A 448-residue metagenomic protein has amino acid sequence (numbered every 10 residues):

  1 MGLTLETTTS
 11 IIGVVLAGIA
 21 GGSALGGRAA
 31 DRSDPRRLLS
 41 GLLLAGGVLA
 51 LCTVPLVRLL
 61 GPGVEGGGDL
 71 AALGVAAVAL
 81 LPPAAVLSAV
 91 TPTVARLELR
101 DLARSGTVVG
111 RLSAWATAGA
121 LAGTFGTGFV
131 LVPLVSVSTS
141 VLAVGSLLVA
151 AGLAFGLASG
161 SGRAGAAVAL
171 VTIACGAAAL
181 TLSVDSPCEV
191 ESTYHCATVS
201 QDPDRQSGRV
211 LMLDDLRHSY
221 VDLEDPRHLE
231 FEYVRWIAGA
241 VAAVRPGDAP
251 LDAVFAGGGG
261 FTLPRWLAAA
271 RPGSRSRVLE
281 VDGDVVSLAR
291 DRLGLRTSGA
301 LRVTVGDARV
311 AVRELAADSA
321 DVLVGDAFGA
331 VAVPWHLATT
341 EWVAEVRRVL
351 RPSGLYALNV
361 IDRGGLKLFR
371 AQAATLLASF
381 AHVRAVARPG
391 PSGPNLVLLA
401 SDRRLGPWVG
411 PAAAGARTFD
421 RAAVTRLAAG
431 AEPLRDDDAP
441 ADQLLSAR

Functional and structural regions predicted by a protein language model:
M1-V190, D204-R205, H218, A249-P250 (+10 more regions): Alpha-helical transmembrane segments of multi-pass membrane proteins
T4, I11, G18, R111 (+9 more regions): Residue-level preference for alpha-helix termini and adjacent loops
A84, V130, S276, L301 (+3 more regions): Short, flexible active-site loop motifs that bind/organize anionic cofactors or intermediates
V141-L142, S298-A300, E341-R347, A412-A414 (+1 more regions): Short alpha-helical interface patches
G145, A338, A371-Q372, P411-A413: Composition- and surface-driven signal marking solvent-exposed, interaction-prone regions in large proteins
G162-V210, D214-Y220, P226-R227, A243 (+1 more regions): Soluble small-group transferase modules, centered on the S-adenosyl donor enzyme superfamily
E191-G325, G329-S353, L366-L368, A373: Soluble catalytic regions of membrane-associated enzymes that act on cell-envelope and secretory-pathway components
